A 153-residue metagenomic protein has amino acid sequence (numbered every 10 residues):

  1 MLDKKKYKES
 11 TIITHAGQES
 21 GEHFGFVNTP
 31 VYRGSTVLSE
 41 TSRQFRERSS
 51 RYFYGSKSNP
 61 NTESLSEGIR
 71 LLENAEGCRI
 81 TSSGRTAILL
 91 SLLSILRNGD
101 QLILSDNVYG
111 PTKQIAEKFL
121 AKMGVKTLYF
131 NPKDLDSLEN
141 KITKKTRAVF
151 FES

Functional and structural regions predicted by a protein language model:
M1-N59, E67-G68: N-terminal "arm"/small-domain region of PLP-dependent enzymes with the aminotransferase-like
T36-L89, P111-K118: Conserved N-terminal alpha-helix of the aminotransferase class I/II PLP-enzyme fold
G68, S91, S137-K141: CheY-like receiver
L72-E76, L96-G99, K144-K145: Short helix-loop-beta connector
N74-A75, Q101, L135, E139: Well-ordered alpha/beta subsegment
S94-T112, F130: Conserved PLP-anchoring active-site segment centered on the Schiff-base-forming lysine
K118-D134: A glycine-rich helix N-cap at a beta->alpha junction
P132-S153: Active-site phosphate-binding strand-loop segment of PLP-dependent enzymes
